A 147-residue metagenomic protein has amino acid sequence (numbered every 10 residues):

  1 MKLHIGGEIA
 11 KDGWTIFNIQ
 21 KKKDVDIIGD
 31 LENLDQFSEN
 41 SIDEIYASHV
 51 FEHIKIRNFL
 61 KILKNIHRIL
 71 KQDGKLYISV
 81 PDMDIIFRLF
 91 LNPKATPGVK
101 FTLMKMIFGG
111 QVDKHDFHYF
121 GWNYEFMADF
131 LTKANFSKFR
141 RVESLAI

Functional and structural regions predicted by a protein language model:
K2-R88: Conserved SAM-binding loop
R57-N65, K71, K75-I147: S-adenosyl-L-methionine-dependent methyltransferase catalytic module, highlighting the catalytic core
